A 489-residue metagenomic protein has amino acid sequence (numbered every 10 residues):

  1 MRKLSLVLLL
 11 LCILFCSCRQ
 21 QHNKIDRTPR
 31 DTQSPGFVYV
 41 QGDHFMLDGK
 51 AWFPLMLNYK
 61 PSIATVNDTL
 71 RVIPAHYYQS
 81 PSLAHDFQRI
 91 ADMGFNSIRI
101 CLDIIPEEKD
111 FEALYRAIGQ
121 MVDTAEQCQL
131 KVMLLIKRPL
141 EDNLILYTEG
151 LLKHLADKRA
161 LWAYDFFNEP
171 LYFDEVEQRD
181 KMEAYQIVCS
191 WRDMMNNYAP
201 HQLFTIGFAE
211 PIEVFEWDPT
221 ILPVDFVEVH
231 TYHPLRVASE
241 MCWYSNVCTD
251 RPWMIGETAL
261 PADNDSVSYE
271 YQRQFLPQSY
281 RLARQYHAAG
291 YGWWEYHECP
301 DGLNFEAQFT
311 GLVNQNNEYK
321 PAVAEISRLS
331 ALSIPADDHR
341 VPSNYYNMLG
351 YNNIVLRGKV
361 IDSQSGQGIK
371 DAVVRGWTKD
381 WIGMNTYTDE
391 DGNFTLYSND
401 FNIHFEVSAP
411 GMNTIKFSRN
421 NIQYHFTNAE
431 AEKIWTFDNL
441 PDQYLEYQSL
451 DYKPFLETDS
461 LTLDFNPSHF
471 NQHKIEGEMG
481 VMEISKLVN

Functional and structural regions predicted by a protein language model:
L14-S17: C-terminal motif of bacterial Sec signal peptides marking the signal peptidase cleavage site
S34-V224, R236: Active-site mouth of glycoside hydrolases
L171-A289, Q308-N314: Extracellular glycoside hydrolase catalytic/binding regions
W294-R357, T462-K486: Aromatic-rich peripheral "rim/lid" segments of glycoside hydrolase catalytic domains that contact and position glycan
L356-D362, G392: A short, amphipathic beta-strand motif
G366, A372-W377: Hydrophobic beta-strand segments
K370, K379-L396: Short, acidic Ser/Thr/Gly-rich low-complexity loop/linker segments typical of extracellular and cell-surface proteins
E406-D438, Y444-Y447: A short, solvent-exposed loop/turn motif at the edges and junctions of modular extracellular/periplasmic domains
